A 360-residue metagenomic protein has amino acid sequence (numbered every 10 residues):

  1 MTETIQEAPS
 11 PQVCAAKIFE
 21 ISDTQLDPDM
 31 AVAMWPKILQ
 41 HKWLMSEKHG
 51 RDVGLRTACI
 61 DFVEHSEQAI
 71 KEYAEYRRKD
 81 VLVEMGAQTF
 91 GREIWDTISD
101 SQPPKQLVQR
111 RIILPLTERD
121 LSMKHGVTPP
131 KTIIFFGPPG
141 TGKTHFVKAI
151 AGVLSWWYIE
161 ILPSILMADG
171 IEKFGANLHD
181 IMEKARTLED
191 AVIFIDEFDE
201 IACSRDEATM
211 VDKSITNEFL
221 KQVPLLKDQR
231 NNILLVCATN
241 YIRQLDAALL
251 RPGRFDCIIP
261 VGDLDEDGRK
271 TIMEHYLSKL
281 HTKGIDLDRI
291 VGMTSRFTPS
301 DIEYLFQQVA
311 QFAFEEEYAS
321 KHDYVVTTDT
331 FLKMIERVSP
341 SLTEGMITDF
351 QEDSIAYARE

Functional and structural regions predicted by a protein language model:
M1-Q6: Intrinsically disordered, low-complexity N-terminal extensions of AAA+/P-loop NTPases that precede the structured
P11, A15-A16, S22, D27 (+2 more regions): Nucleotide/phosphate-binding site architecture used for ATP/NTP-dependent chemistry
I38-K42: Cell-wall polysaccharide-cleaving catalytic domain and substrate-binding groove, primarily in peptidoglycan/chitin
E47, R51-G91: Interdomain "pre-motor" coupling segment immediately N-terminal to P-loop NTPase/helicase cores
E93-G292, F297, V309: Walker A/P-loop NTP-binding motif of AAA+ ATPase domains
Q102, Q106-Q109, R119-H125, G292 (+2 more regions): C-terminal engagement/docking regions of AAA+ P-loop ATPases
Q308-F312, E316: Amphipathic alpha-helical interface segments
